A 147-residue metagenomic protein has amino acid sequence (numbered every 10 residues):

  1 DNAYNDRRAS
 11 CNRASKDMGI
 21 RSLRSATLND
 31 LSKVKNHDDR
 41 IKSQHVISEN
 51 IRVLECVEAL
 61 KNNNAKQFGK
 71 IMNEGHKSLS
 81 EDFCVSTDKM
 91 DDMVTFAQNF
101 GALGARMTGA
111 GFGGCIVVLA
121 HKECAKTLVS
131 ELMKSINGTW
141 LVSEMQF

Functional and structural regions predicted by a protein language model:
D1-G104, L119-F147: C-terminal nucleotide
G113-V118: N-terminal pre-core extensions flanking Radical SAM catalytic domains
